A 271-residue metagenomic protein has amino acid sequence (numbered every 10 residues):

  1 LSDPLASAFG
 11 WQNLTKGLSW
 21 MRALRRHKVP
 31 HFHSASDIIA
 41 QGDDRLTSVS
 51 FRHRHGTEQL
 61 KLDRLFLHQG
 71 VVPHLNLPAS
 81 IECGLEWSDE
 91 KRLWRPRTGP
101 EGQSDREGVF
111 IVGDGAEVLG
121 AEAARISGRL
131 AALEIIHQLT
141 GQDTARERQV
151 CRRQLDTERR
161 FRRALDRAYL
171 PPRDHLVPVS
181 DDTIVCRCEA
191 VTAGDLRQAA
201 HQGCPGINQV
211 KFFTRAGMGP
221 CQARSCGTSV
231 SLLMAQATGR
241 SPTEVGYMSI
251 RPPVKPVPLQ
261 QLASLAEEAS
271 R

Functional and structural regions predicted by a protein language model:
L1-A79: A Rossmann-like FAD-binding core segment of flavoenzymes
T15, S19, F32, Q41-D44 (+12 more regions): Conserved active-site and cofactor/substrate-binding residues in soluble primary-metabolism enzymes
I38, R45, I81-F110, D166-R187 (+1 more regions): FAD-binding beta-loop-beta segment adjacent to the flavin cofactor pocket
R45, R64-E117, R148-R160: FAD-site-proximal beta/loop scaffold in flavoenzymes
V112-R153: A conserved FAD-binding loop/helix module that cradles the flavin
H175-D182, Q202-P220: Immediate flanking context of iron-sulfur cluster ligation sites
D182-L196, T214-L232: Local cysteine-cluster metal-coordination motifs and their immediate loop/turn environment, predominantly Fe-S cluster
G239-S270: Low-complexity, small/polar and acidic-rich linker and loop segments
